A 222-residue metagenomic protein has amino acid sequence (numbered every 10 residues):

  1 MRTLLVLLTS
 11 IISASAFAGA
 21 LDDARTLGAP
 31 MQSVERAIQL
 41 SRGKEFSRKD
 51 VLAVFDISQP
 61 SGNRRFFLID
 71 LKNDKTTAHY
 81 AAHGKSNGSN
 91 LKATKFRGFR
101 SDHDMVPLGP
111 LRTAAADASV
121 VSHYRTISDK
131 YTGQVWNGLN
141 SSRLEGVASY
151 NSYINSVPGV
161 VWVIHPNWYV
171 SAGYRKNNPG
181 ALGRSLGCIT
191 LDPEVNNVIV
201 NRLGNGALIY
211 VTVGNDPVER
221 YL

Functional and structural regions predicted by a protein language model:
T3-I12: Sec-dependent N-terminal signal peptides
A14-F17: Low-complexity, intrinsically disordered segments with a bias for serine/threonine
G19-L186, P193-A207, V211-L222: Cell wall/extracellular polymer interaction/catalysis modules
